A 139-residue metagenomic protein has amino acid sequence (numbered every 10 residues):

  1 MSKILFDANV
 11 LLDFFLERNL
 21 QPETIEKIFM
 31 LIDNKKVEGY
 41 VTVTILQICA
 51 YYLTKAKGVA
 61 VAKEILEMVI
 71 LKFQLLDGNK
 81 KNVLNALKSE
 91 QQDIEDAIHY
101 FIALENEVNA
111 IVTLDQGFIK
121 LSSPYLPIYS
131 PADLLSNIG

Functional and structural regions predicted by a protein language model:
M1-Y40, T54-V61, A132-G139: Short, well-structured N-terminal submotif of metal-dependent ribonuclease cores
K3, K72, L104-G139: Acidic, PIN/NYN-like endoribonuclease modules and their adjacent C-terminal/linker elements
D7, D96, D115: Acidic active-site catalytic centers that drive phospho-/nucleotidyl reactions and related ester hydrolyses
L12, Q47, I119: Nucleotide phosphate-binding site architecture
F15, L53, E90, S122: Short, flexible helix/strand-to-coil boundary loops that buttress conserved ligand/catalytic motifs in alpha/beta
E26-S89, A97, F101-L104: PIN-domain endoribonuclease scaffold, especially VapC-family toxins
D96-A97, P131: Structural motif corresponding to alpha-helix initiation and N-cap regions
